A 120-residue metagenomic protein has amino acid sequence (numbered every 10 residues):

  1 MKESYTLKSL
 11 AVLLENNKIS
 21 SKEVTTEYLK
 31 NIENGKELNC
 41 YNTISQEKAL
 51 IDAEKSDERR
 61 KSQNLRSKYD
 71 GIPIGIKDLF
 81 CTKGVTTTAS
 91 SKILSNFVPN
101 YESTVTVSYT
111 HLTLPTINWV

Functional and structural regions predicted by a protein language model:
M1-L50: An N-terminal boundary/leader segment
S9-L10, T104-T106: Residues within well-ordered alpha-helices
K18, Q63-L65, V85: Conserved SET/PR domain catalytic loop and adjacent active-site segment of histone-lysine N-methyltransferases
N31, G35, D52, S56 (+1 more regions): Short alpha-helical functional segments enriched in proximate histidine and acidic residues
G35-K36, K68-V105: Enzymes and membrane/adaptor proteins characterized by extended Gly/Ser/Thr/Asp/Glu-rich, aromatic-dotted
Q46-Y69, I76, P99: Flexible, acidic active-site loops/lids enriched in D/E/S/T/G that coordinate Mg2+ and/or position polar
T110-T116: Conserved small/polar residues in nucleotide/adenosyl-binding loops
